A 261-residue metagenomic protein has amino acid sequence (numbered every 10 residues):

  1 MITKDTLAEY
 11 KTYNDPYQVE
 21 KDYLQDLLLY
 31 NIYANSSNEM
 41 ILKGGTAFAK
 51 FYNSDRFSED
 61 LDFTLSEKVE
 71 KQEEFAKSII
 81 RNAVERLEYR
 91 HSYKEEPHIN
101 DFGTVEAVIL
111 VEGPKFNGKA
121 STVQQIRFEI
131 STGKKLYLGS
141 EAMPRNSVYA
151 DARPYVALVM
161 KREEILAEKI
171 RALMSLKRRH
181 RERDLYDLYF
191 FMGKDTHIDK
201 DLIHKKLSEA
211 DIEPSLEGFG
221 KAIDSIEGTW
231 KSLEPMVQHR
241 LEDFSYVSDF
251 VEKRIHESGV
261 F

Functional and structural regions predicted by a protein language model:
M1-M40, F51-R56, S66-F261: Structured mid-to-C-terminal alpha-helical surface segments
L42-T46: Glycine-rich beta-strand-to-loop/alpha-helix junction loops that act as flexible
